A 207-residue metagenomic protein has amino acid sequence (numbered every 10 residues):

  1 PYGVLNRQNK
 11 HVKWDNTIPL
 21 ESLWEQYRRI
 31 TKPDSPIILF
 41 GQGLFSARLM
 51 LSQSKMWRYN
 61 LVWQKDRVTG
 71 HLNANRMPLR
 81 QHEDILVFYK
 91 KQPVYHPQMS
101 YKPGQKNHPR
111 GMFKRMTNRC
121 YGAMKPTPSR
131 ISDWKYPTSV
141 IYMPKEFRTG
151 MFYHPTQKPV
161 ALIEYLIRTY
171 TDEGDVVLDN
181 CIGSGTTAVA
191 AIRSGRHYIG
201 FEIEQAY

Functional and structural regions predicted by a protein language model:
P1-A206: Core catalytic lobe of class I
